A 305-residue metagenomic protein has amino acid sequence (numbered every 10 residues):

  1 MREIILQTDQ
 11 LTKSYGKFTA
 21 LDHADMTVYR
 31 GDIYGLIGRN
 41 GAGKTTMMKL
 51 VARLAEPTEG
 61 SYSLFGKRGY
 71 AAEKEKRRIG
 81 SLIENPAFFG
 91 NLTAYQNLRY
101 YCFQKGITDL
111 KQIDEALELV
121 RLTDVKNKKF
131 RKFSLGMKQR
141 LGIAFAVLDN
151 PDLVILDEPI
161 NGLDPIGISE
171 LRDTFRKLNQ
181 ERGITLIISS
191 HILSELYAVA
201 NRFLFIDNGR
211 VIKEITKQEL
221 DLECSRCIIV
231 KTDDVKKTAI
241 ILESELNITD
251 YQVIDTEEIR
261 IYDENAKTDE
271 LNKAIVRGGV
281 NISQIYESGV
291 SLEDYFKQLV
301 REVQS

Functional and structural regions predicted by a protein language model:
G60-E75: Conserved ABC transporter NBD signature motif
R99, L110-V125: Conserved ABC ATPase "signature" region
V154-E158: Catalytic Walker B motif of ABC-type/P-loop ATPase nucleotide-binding domains
R172-Y262: ABC transporter nucleotide-binding domain
R226-L299, S305: Short, charged/small-residue-rich alpha-helical element at the C-terminal edge of ABC transporter nucleotide-binding
